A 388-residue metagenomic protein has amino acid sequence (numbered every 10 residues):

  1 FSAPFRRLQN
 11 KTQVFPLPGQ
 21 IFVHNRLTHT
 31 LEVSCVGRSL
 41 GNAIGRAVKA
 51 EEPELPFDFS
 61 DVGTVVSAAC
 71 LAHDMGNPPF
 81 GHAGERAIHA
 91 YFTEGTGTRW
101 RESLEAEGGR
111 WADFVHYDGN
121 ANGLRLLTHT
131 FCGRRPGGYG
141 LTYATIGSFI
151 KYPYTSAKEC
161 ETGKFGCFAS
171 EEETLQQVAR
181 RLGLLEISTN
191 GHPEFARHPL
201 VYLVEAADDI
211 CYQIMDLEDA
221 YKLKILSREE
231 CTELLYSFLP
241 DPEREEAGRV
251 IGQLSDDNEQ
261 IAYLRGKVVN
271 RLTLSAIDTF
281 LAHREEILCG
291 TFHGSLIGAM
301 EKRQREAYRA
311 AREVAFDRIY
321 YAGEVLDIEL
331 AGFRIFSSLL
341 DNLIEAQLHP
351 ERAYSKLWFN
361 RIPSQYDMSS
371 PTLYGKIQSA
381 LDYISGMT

Functional and structural regions predicted by a protein language model:
F1-K11, Q20, L31, C35-V36 (+3 more regions): Sequence-structural signature of the catalytic-core scaffold of metal-dependent phosphohydrolases that act on
A3-R7, T96, C211-I214, I277 (+5 more regions): Short alpha-helix boundary/capping elements
P16-N25, A69-A72, G108-G109, H192-P193 (+3 more regions): Glycine- and acidic
R26-H29, G37, T64-A68, G119 (+4 more regions): Generic hydrophobic secondary-structure packing signal
H29, F80, G84, G119 (+7 more regions): Hydrophobic (often cysteine-bearing) scaffold residues that line and stabilize catalytic clefts of nucleotide/cofactor
N42, T128, Y212-M215, D219 (+4 more regions): Charged/polar positions within long, soluble alpha-helices
P240-K376: C-terminal subdomains that position terminal phosphate/3'-OH groups for nucleotidyl transfer/ligation, primarily on
